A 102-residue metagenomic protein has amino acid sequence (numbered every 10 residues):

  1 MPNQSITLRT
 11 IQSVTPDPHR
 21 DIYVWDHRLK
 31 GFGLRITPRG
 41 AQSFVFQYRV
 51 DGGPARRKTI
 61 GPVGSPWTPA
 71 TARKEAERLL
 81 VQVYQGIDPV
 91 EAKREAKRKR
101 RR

Functional and structural regions predicted by a protein language model:
M1-R102: Basic/aromatic DNA-contact patch characteristic of tyrosine site-specific recombinases
